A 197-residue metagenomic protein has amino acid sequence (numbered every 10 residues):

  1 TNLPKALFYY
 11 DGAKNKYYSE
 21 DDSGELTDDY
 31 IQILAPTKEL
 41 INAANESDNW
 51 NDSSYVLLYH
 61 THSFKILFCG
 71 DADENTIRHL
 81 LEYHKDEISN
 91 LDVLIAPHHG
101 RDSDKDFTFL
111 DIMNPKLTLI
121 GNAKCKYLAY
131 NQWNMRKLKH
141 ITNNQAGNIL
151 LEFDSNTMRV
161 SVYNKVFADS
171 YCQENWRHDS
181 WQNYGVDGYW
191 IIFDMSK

Functional and structural regions predicted by a protein language model:
T1, P36, C69-G70, H98 (+1 more regions): Structural motif
T1-Y30, K124-T142: Binuclear metal-dependent hydrolase catalytic cores
Y9-N90, G147-K197: Core dinuclear metal-dependent hydrolase active-site scaffold
I77-S155: Cap/insert and terminal regions of metallo-dependent hydrolase folds
